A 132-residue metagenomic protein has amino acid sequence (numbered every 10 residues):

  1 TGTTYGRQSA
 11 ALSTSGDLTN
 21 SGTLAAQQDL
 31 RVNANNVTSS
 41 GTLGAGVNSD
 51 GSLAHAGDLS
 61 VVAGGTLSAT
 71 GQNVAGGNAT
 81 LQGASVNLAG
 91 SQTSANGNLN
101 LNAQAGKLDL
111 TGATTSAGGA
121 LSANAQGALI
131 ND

Functional and structural regions predicted by a protein language model:
T1-D132: A composition-driven surface/loop motif
